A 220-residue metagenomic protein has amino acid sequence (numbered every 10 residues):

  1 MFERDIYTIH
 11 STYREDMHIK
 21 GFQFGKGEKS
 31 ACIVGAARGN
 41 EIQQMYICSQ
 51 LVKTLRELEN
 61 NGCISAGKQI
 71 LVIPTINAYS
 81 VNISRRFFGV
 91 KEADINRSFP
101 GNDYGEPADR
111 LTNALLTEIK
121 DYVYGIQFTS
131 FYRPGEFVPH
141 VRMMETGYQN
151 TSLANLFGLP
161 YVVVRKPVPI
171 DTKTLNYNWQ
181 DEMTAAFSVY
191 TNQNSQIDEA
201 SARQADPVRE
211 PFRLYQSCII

Functional and structural regions predicted by a protein language model:
M1-I220: Structured catalytic-domain cores with a bias toward divalent-metal coordination
